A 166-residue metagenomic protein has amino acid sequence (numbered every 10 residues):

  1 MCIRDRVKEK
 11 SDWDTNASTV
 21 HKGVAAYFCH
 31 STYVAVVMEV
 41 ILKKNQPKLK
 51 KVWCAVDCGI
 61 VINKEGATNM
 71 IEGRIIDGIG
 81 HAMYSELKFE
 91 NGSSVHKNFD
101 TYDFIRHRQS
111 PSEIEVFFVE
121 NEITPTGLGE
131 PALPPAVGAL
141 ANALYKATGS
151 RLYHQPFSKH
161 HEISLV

Functional and structural regions predicted by a protein language model:
R4-V166: Cofactor-binding beta-sheet edge motifs in enzyme active sites
